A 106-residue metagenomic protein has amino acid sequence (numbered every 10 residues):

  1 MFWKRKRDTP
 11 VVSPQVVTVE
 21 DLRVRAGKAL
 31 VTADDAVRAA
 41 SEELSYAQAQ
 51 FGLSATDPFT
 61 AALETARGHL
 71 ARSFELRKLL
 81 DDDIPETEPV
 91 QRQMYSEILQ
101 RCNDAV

Functional and structural regions predicted by a protein language model:
M1-V106: Long, charged/polar, soluble alpha-helical segments
